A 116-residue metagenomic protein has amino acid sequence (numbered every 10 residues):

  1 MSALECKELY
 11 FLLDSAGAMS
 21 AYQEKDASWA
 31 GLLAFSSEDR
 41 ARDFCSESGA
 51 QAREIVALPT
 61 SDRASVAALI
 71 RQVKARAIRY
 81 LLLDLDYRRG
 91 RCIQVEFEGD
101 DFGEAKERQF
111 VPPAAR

Functional and structural regions predicted by a protein language model:
M1-R116: Conserved NAD+-utilizing ADP-ribose enzyme module
